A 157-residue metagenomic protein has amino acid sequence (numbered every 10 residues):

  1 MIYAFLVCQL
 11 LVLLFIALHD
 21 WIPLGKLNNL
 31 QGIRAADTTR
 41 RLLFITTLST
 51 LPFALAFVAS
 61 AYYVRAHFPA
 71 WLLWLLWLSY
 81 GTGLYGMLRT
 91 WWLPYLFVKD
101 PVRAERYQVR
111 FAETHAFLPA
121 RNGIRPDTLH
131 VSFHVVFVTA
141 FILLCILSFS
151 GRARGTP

Functional and structural regions predicted by a protein language model:
I2-F53: Cytosolic-side membrane-entry/anchor segment at the start of a transmembrane helix
I2-L10, Y63-G83: Interfacial segments of alpha-helical transmembrane regions
Q9-L13, L51-A59, V136-L144: Hydrophobic cores of alpha-helical transmembrane segments in multi-pass inner/ER membrane proteins, independent
F15-P23, Y85-K99: C-terminal TM-helix exit segments that contain a strictly Trp-centered aromatic cap at the helix terminus
T39-L75: Long, highly hydrophobic alpha-helical transmembrane signal-anchor segments
S49-P52, A116-A140: Hydrophobic alpha-helical transmembrane segments
W91-T114: Juxtamembrane non-transmembrane "cap" segments at the membrane-aqueous interface of multi-pass membrane proteins
L143-P157: Juxtamembrane boundary at the C-terminal end of a transmembrane helix
